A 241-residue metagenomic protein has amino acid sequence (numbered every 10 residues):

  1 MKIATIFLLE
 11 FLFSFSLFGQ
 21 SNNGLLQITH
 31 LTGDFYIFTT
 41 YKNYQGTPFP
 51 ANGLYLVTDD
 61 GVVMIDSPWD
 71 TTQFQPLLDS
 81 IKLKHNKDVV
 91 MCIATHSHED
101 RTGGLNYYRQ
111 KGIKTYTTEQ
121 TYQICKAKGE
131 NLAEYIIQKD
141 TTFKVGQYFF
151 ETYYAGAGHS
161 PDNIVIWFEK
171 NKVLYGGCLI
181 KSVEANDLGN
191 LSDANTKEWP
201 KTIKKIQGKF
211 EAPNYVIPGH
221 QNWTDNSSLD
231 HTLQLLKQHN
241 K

Functional and structural regions predicted by a protein language model:
M1-S21: Bacterial Sec-dependent N-terminal signal peptides
N23-L25, H30-L31, Y116-G156, S160-D162 (+3 more regions): Metallo-beta-lactamase
H30-L77, V165-C178: Conserved beta-strand hairpin/beta-sheet module of binuclear metal-dependent hydrolase folds, prominently
K42-Q45, V62, W69-T72, S97-T102 (+6 more regions): Solvent-exposed loop/turn segments at secondary-structure junctions within structured extracellular/periplasmic domains
D59-G61, T72-Y116: Active-site metal-binding motif and surrounding structural segment of the metallo-beta-lactamase
G61-V62, W69-D70, A155-A157, D162-D230: Metallo-beta-lactamase
V63-S67, V90-A94, E151-T152, I217: Short catalytic-loop micro-motif centered on adjacent basic/acidic residues
N226-K241: Short, electropositive alpha-helical surface patch
